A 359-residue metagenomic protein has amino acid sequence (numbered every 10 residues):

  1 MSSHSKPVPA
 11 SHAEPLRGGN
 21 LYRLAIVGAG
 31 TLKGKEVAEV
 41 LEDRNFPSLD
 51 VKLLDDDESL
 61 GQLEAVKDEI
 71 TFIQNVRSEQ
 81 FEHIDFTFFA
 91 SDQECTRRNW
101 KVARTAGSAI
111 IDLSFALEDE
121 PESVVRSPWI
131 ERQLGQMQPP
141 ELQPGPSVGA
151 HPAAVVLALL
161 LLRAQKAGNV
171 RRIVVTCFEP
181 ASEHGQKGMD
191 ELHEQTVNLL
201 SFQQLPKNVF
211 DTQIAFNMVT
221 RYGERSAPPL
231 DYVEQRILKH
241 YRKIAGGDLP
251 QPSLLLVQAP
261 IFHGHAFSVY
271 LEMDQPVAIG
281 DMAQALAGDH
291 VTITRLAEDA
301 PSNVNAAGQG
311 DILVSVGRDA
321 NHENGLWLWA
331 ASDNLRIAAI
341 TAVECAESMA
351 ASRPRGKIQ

Functional and structural regions predicted by a protein language model:
S2-T212, L249-Q251, S302-G308, I312 (+3 more regions): N-terminal Rossmann-like NAD(P) cofactor-binding subdomain of oxidoreductases, focused on the glycine-rich
Y22, T87, A181-Q359: Charged docking surfaces used in two-component/phosphorelay signaling
